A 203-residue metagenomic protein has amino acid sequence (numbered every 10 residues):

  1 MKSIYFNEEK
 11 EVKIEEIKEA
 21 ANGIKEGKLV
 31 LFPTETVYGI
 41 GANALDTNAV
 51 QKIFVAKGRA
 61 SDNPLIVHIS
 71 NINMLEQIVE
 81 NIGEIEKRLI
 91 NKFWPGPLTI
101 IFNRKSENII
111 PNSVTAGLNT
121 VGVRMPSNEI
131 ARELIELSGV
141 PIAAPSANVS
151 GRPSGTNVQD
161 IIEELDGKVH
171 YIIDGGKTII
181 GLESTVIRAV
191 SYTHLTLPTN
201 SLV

Functional and structural regions predicted by a protein language model:
M1-L195: Active-site-adjacent structural elements in enzyme catalytic cores
H194, T199-V203: Single conserved hydrophobic/aromatic residue that forms the stacking wall/gate of nucleotide- or nucleobase-binding
